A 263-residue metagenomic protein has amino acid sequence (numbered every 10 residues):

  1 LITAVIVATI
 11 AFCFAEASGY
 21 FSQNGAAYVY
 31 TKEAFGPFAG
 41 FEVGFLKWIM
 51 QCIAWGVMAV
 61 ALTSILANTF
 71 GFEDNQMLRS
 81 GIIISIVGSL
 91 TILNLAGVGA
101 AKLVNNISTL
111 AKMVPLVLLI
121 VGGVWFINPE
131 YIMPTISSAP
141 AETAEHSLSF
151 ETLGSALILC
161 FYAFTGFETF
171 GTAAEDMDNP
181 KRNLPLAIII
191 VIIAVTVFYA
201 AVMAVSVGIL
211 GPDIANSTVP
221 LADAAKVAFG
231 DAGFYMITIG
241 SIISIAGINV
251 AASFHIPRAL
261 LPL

Functional and structural regions predicted by a protein language model:
I2, A39, L78-I82, I86 (+4 more regions): Alpha-helical transmembrane segments of integral membrane proteins
I2, I6-T9, K112-F126, P185-P212: Selective recognition of specific alpha-helical transmembrane segments in multi-pass small-molecule
T3, V7-V87, T91-L95, A100 (+1 more regions): Hydrophobic transmembrane alpha-helices that form the core helical bundles of multi-pass secondary transporters
Y28-A34, L153-N183, A187, A204-L210 (+1 more regions): Helix-loop junctions at the membrane interface of multi-pass solute transporters
V29-Y30, N68-F72, A187-V250: TM-loop-TM module centered on a large, flexible mid-protein loop between adjacent transmembrane helices in multi-pass
F35-A39, D74-G81, A144-E151, K226-I237: Membrane-interfacial loop-to-helix junctions in multi-pass transporters
S64-E73, N128-T143, P212-P220: Membrane-interface helix termini and inter-helical loops of multi-pass transporters
M77-M133, T165, I188-I193: Membrane-interface loop-to-helix entry segments
